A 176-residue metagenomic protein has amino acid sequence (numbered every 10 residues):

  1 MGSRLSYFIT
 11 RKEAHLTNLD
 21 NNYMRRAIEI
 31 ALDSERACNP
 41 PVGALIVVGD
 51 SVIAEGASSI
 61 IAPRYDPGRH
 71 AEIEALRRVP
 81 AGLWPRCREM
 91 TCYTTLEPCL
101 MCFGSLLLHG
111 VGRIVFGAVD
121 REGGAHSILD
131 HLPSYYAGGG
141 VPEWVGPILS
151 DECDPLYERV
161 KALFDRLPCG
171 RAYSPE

Functional and structural regions predicted by a protein language model:
S6-S34, P98, S105-E176: Zinc-dependent deaminase
A27, A31-S34, A44, A54 (+3 more regions): Small-residue (primarily alanine) positions within well-ordered alpha-helices, especially packing/interaction faces
V42-D50: Short beta-strand scaffold segments in enzyme catalytic cores
I53-I60: Short beta->alpha transition motifs characteristic of CBS
I60-I73: A short, polar/charged loop-to-alpha-helix boundary motif
W84-L96: Immediate flanking context of iron-sulfur cluster ligation sites
